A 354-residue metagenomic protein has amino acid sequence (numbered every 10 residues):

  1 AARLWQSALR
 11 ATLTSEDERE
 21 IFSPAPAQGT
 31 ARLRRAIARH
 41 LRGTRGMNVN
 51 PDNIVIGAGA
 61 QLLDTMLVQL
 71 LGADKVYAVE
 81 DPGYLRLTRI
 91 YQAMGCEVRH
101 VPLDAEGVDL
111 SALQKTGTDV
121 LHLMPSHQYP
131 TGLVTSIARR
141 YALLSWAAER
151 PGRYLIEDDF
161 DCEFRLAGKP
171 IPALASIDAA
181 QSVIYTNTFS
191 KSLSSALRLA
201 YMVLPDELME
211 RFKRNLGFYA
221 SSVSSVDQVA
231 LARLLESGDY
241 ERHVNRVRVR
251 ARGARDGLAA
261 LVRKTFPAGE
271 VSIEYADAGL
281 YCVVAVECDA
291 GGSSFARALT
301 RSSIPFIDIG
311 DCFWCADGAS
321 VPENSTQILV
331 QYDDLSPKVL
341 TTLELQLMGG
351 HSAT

Functional and structural regions predicted by a protein language model:
W5, S176-F212, V223-V226: Active-site PLP attachment segment
L9-G152, E163-Q181, A251, S336: Conserved core of the PLP fold type I
D81, L85-I90, Y154, R165 (+6 more regions): A generic "structured core" feature
L204, V283-D289, P305-G349: Conserved PLP-binding active-site segment of the aspartate aminotransferase-like
E207-M209, V229-R246, R263: Amphipathic alpha-helix from the class-I
K213-L216, S237-A259: Structural signature of PLP-dependent enzymes
R248-A259, V271-V286, G292: Conserved glycine-rich beta-strand-loop-beta hairpin in the small C-terminal domain of fold type I
